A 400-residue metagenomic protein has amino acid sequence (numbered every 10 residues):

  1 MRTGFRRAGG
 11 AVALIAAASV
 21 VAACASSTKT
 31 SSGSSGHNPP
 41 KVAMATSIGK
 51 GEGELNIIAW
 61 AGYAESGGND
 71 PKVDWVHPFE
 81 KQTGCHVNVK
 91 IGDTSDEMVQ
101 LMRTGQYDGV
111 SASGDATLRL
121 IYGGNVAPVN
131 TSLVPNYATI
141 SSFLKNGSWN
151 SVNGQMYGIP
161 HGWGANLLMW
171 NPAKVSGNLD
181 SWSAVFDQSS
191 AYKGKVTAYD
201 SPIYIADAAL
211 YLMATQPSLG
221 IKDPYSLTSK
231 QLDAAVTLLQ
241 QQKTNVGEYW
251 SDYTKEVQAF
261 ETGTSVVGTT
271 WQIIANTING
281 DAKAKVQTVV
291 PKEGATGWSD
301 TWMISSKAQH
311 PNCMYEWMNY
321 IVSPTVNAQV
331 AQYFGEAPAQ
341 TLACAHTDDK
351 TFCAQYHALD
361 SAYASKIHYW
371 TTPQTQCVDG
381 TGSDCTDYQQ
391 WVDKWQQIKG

Functional and structural regions predicted by a protein language model:
S19-A23: C-terminal motif of bacterial Sec signal peptides marking the signal peptidase cleavage site
C24-S35: Bacterial lipoprotein signal-peptidase II cleavage site
H37-L120: Early extracytoplasmic/lumenal segment of secretory-pathway proteins
N56-D70, Q106, S111-E261: Extracytoplasmic ligand-binding site segments that recognize negatively charged/polar headgroups
A138-T139, D233-Q242, Q272, A282-M303: Periplasmic-binding protein-like
M169-K174, L210-L212, W298-H310, Q329-Y333: A bilobed periplasmic-binding-protein/Venus flytrap-type ligand-binding module shared by bacterial periplasmic
S305-Y369: Mature extracytoplasmic/periplasmic domains
S365-G400: Conserved C-terminal helix/tail region of periplasmic/extracytoplasmic solute-binding proteins
